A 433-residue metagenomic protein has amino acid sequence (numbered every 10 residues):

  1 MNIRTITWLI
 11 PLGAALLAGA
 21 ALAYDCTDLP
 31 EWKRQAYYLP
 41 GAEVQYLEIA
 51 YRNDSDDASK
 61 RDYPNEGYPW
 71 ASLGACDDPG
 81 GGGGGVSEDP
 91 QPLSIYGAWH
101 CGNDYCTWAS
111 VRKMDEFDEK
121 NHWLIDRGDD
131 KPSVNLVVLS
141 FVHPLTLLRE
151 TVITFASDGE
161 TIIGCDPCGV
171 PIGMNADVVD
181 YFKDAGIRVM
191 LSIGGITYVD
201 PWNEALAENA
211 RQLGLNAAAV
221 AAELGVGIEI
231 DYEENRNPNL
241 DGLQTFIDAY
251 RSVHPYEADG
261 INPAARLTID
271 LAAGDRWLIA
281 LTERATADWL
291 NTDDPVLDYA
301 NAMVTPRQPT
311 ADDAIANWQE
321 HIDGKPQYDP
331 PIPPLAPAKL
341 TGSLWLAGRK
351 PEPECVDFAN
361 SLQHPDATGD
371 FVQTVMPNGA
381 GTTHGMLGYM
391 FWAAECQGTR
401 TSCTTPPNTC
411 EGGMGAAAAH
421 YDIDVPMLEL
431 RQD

Functional and structural regions predicted by a protein language model:
N2-I10: Bacterial N-terminal signal peptides that target proteins for export
A18-A20: N-terminal signal peptide c-region/cleavage motif recognized by signal peptidases
A23-G84: Tryptophan-rich substrate-binding surfaces of secreted polymer-degrading and adhesive proteins
E88-D329, P334-F371, T383-M386, W392-E395 (+1 more regions): Chitinase-like catalytic core of GlcNAc-active glycosidases
